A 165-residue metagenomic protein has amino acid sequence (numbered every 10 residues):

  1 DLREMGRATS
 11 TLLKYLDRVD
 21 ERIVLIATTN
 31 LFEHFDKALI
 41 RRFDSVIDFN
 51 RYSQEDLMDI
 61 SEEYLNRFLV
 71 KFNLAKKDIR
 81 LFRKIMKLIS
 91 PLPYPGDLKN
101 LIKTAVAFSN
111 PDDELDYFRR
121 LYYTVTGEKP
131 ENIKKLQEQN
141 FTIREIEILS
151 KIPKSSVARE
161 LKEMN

Functional and structural regions predicted by a protein language model:
D1-I26, E33, K37-N50: Conserved catalytic/switch belt of AAA+ P-loop NTPases
G6-L13, T29, E33, K37 (+5 more regions): Amphipathic alpha-helical transducer elements in NTP-driven molecular machines
L16-D20, E55-I60, K77-F82: Short C-terminal domain-edge/linker segments immediately following a structured domain
T28, F32, R42-S45, F118 (+2 more regions): Preference for short coil/turn "hinge" residues that link or interrupt alpha-helices
N30, R51, Q137: Conserved residues at beta->alpha junctions
D36-K71, N100-L101: Conserved AAA+ ATPase core "coupling" helix
E62-N165: C-terminal alpha-helical "lid" subdomain
